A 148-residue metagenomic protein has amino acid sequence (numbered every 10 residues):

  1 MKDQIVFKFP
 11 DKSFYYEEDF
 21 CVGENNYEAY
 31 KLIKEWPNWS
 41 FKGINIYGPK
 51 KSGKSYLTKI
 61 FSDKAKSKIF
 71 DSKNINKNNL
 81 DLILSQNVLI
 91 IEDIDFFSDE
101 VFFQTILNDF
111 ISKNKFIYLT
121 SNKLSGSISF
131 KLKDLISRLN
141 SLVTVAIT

Functional and structural regions predicted by a protein language model:
M1-E35, S40: A short, basic N-terminal segment
F20, A29, I46, F110 (+1 more regions): Conserved RecA-like P-loop NTPase ATPase core
F41-T58: Walker A/P-loop nucleotide-binding motif
L57, F61, F102-K113, D134-R138: Catalytic-core regions built around general acid/base machinery
S62-K73: Post-Walker A helix-loop "phosphate-sensing" segment adjacent to the P-loop in P-loop NTPases
L82-I106, K113-N122: Conserved P-loop NTPase "ATPase switch" module shared by AAA+ and STAND
S125-N140: Short regulatory helix/loop adjacent to the ATP-binding pocket of P-loop NTPases
L142-T148: Conserved AAA+ ATPase "SRH/arginine-finger" region at the nucleotide-binding site
